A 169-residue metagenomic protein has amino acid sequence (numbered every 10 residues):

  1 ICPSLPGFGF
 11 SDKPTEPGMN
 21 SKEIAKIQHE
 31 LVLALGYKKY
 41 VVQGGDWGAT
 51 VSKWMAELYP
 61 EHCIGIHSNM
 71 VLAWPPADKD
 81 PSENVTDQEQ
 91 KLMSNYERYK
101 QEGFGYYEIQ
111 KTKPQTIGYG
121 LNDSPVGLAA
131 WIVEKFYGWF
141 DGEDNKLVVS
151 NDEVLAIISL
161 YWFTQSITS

Functional and structural regions predicted by a protein language model:
I1-L121, G127-A130, K135-F140, Q165: Catalytic cores of eukaryotic secretory-pathway lumenal/extracellular enzymes that build and remodel glycoconjugates
L121-D123, K146-V154: Structural motif
A130-F136, D152-S169: Hydrophobic, aromatic-rich cap/lid helix
D144-V148, L160-Y161: Substrate-binding/catalytic subdomain of NAD(P)-dependent oxidoreductase enzymes
